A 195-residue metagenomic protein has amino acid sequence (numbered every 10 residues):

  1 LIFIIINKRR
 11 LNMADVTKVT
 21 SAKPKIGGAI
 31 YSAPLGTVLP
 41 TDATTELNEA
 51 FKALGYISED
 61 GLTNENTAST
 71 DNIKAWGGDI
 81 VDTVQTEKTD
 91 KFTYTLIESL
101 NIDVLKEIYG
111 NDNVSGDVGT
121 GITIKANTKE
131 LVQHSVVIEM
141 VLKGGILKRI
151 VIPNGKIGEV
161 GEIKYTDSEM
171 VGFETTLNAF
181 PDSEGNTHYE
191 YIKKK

Functional and structural regions predicted by a protein language model:
F3-G55: Polar/acidic, low-complexity leader/linker segments enriched in S/T/G and N/D
P24-D42, W76-D82, N113-A126, D167-N178: Short N-terminal helix-initiation segments at or just after the protein's N-terminus
T44-L54, K88-I108, K129-S135: Short low-complexity stretches enriched in small and charged residues
E49-K91: A glycine-rich, hydrophobic loop/mini-helix early in the fold
V81-D82, I138-M140, I163-Y165: Beta-strand-rich interaction surfaces with strong enrichment in secreted/lumenal proteins
D82-I102, S168-D182: Oligomerization/assembly interface segments of phage tail-like spikes and tubes
I102-V151: Short helix-loop boundary/capping segments
I146-K195: Mixed-charge, glycine-accented linear interaction segment located at domain edges/termini
